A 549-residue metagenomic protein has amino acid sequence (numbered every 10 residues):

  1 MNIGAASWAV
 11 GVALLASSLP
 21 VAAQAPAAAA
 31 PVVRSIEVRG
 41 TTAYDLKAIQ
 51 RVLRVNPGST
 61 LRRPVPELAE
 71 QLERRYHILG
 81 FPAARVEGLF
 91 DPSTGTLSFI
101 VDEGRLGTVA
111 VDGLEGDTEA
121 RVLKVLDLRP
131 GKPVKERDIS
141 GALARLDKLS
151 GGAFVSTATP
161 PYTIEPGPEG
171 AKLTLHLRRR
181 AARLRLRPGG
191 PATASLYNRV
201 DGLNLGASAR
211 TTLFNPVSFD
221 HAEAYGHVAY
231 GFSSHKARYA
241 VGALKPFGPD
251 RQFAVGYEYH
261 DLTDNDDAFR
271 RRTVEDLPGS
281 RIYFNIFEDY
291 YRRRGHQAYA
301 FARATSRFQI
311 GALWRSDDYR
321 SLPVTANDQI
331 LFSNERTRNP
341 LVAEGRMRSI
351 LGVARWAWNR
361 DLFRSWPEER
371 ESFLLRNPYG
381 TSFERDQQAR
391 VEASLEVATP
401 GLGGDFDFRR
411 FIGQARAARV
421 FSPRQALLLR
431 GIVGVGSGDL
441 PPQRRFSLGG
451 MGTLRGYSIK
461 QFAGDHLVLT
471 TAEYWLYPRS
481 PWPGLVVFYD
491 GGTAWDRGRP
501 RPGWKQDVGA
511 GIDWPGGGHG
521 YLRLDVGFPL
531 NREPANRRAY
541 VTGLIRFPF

Functional and structural regions predicted by a protein language model:
M1-A9: Bacterial N-terminal signal peptides that target proteins for export
S18-P20: N-terminal signal peptide c-region/cleavage motif recognized by signal peptidases
A23-L79, V86-F90, N339: N-terminal, post-cleavage mature segments of outer-membrane and organellar outer-membrane proteins involved
A27-A28, L97-G104, T174-A181: Conserved "repeat-terminator" motif of extracellular CCP/Sushi domains
R51-R54, V65-R75, P82-E87, G107-G231 (+14 more regions): Outer-membrane beta-barrel initiation region
P92-G113: Signal peptide-directed extracytoplasmic domains
S208, T212-F214, A222-D250, S306 (+2 more regions): C-terminal transmembrane beta-barrel domains of outer membrane proteins
D250-R294, Y299, D328-L331, I432-M451 (+1 more regions): Outer-membrane beta-barrel translocator/channel fold
